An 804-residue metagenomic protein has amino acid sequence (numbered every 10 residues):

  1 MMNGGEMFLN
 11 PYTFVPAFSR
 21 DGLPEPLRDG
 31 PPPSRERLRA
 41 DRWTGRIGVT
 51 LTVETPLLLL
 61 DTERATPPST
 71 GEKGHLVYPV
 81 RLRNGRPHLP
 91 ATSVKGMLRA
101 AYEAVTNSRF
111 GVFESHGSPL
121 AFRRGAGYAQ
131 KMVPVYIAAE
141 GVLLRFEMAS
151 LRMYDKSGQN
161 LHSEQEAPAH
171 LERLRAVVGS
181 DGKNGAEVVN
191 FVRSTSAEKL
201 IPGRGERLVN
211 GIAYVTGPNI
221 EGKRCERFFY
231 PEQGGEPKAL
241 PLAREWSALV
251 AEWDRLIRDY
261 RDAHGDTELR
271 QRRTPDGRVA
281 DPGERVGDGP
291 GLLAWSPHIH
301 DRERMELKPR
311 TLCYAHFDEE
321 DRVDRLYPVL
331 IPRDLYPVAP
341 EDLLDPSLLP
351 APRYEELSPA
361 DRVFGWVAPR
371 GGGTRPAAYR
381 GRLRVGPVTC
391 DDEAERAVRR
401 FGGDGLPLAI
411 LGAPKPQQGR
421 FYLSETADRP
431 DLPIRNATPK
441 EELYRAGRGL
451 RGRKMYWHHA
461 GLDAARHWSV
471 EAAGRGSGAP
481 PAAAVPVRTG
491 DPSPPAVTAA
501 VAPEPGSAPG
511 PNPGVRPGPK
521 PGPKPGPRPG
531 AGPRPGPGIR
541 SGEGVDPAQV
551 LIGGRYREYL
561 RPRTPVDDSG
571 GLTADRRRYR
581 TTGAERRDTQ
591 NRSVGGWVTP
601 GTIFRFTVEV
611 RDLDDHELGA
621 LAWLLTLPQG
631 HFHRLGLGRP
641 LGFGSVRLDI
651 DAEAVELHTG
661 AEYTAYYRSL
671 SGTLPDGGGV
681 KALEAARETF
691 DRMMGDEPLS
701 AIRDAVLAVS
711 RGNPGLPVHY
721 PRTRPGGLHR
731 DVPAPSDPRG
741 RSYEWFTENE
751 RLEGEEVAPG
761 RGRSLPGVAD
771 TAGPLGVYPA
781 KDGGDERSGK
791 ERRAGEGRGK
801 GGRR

Functional and structural regions predicted by a protein language model:
M1-R804: Basic, Gly/Ser/Thr-rich N-terminal segments that form RNA-phosphate-binding interfaces in CRISPR RAMP
